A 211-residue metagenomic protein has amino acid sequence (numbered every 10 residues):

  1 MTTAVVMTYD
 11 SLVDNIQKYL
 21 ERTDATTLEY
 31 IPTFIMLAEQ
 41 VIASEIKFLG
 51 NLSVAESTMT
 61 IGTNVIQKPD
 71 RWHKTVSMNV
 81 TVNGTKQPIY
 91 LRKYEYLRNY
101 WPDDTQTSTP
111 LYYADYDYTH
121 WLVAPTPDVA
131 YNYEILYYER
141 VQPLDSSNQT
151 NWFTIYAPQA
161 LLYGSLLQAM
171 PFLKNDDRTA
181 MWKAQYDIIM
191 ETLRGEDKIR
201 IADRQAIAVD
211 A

Functional and structural regions predicted by a protein language model:
M1-A211: Glycine-enriched, solvent-exposed interface loops adjoining structured elements
